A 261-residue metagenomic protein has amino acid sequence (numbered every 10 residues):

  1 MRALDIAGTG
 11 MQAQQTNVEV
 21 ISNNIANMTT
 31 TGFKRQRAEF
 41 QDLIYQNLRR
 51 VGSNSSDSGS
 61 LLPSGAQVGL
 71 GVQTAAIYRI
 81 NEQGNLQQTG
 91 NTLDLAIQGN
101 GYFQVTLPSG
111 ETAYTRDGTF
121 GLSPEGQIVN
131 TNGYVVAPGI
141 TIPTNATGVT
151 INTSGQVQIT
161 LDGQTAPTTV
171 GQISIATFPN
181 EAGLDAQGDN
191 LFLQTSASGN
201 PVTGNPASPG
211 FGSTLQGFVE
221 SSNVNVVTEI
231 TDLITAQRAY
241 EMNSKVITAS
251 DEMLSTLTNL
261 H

Functional and structural regions predicted by a protein language model:
M1-H261: Amphipathic alpha-helical polymerization modules
